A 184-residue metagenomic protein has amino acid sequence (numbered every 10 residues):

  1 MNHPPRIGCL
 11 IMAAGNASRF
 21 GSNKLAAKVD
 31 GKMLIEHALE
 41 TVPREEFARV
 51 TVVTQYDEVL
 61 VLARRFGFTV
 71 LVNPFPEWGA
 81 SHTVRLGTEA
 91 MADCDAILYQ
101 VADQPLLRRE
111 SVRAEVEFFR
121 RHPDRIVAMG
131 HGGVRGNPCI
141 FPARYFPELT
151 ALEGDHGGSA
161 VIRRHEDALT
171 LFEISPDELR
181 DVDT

Functional and structural regions predicted by a protein language model:
M1-P5, P147, A151-T184: Conserved alpha/beta core of the MobA/IspD/sugar-nucleotide pyrophosphorylase nucleotidyltransferase superfamily
N2-R135, D167-S175: Nucleotide and nucleotide-moiety/phosphate-recognizing core
K28, L106, I140, D181-V182: Short aromatic/basic micro-patch
M129-G130, P138, T150, R180: Glycine- and other small-residue-rich loops at beta-strand/loop junctions that grip anionic moieties
G136-P147: Conserved nucleotide-sugar donor-binding and metal-coordinating catalytic region shared by glycosyltransferases
